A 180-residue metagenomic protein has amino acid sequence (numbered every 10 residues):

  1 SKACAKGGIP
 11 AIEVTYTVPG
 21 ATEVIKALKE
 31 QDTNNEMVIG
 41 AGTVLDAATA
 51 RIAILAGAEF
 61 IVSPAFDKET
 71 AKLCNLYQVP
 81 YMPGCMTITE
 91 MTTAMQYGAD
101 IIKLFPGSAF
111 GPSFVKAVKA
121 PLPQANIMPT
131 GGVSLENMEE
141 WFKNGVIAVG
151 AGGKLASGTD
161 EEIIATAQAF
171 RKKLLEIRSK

Functional and structural regions predicted by a protein language model:
S1-G57, L76, Q124, L135-E136 (+1 more regions): Conserved N-terminal beta1-alpha1 strand-loop-helix module at the mouth
A5-P10, D32-N35, I54-I61, L76-M82 (+3 more regions): Glycine-enriched alpha-helix->loop->beta-strand junction motifs that scaffold or abut catalytic
A11-V18, E36-L45, A50, A58-F66 (+3 more regions): Catalytic beta/alpha-barrel core
T22-K29, F66-E69, P112-A120: N-terminal small/glycine-rich loop or linker at the start of catalytic domains across soluble metabolic enzymes
A41-G42, P129-V133, V149-L155: Glycine-rich beta-strand-to-loop/alpha-helix junction loops that act as flexible
D46-A56, T89-Y97, F114, A120 (+1 more regions): Catalytic cores of alpha/beta
P64-T70, L104-P112, N144-A169: Glycine-rich phosphate-binding active-site loops on the catalytic face of alpha/beta enzymes
T70-C74, E90, F170: Aromatic/hydrophobic pocket-lining residues that form π-stacking "cages" and hydrophobic walls in ligand
